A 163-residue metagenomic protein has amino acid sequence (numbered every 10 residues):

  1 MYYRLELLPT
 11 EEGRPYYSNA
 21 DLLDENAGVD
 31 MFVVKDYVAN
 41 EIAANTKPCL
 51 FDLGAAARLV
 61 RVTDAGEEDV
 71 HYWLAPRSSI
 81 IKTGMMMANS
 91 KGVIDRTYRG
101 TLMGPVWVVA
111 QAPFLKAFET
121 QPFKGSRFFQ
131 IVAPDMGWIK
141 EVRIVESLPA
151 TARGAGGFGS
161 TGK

Functional and structural regions predicted by a protein language model:
M1-K163: DUTPase catalytic domain/fold
